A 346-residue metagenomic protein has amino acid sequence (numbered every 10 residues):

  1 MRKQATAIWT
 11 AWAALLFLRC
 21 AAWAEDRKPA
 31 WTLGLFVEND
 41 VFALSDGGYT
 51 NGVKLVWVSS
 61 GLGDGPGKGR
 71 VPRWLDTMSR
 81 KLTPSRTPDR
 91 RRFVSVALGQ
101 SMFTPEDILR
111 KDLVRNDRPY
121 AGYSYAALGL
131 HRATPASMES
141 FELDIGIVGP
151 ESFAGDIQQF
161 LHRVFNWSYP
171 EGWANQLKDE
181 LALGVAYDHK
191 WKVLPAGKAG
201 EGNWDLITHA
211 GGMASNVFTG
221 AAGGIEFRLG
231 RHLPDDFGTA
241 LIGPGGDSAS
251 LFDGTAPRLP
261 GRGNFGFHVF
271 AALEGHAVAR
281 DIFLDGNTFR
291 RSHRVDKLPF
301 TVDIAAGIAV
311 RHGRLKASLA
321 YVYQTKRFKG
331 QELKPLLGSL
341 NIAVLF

Functional and structural regions predicted by a protein language model:
A24-A30, G61-R92, A133-S140, V193-L206 (+2 more regions): Short loop/turn motifs that connect adjacent beta-strands in outer-membrane beta-barrel proteins
E25-G65, F93-I108, V278-L284, K297: Short glycine/proline- and aromatic-enriched beta-strand/turn motifs that initiate or cap beta-hairpins
L33-N39, V94-M102, L143-G149, T208-N216 (+6 more regions): Transmembrane beta-barrel strands of outer-membrane/channel proteins
G47-V53, Y120-S124, E139, D179-V185 (+7 more regions): Residues that define the transmembrane beta-barrel architecture of outer-membrane proteins
W57-S59, Q100, L130-R132, H189-V193 (+4 more regions): Residue-level signature of outer-membrane beta-barrel architecture
T77-D156: Long, hydrophobic/aromatic-enriched structural stretches that serve as scaffold segments
E106-R110, E226, H232-F346: Outer membrane beta-barrel transmembrane domains
D112-N116, Y169-N175, G211, R290-R294 (+1 more regions): Extracellular loop and loop/strand-boundary signature of outer-membrane beta-barrel proteins
